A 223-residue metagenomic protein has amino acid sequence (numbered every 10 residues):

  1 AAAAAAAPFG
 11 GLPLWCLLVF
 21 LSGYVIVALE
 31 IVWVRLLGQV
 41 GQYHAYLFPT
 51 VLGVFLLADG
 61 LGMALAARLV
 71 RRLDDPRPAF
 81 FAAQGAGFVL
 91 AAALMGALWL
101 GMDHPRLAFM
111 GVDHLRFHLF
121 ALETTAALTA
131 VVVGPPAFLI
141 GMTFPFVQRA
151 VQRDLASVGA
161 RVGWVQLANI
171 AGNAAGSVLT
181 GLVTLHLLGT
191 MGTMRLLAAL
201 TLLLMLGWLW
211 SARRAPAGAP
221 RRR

Functional and structural regions predicted by a protein language model:
A1-R223: Alpha-helical transmembrane segments of multi-pass membrane proteins
